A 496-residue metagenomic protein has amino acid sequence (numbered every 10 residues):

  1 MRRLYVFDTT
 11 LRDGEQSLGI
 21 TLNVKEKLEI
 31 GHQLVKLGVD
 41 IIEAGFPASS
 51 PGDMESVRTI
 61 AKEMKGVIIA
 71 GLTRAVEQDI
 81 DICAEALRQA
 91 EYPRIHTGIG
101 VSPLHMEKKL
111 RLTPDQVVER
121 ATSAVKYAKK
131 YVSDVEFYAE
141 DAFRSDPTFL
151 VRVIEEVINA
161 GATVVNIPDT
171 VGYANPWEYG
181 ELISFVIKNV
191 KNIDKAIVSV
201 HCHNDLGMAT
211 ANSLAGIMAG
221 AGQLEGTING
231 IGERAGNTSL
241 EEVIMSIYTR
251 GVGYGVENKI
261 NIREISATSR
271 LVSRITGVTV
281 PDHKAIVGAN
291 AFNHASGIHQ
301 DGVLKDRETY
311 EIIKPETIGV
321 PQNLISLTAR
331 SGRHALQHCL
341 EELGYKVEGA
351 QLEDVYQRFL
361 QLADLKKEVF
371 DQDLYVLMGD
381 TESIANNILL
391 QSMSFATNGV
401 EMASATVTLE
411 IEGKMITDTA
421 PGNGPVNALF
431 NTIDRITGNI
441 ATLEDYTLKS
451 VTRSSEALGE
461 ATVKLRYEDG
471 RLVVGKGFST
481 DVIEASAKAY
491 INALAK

Functional and structural regions predicted by a protein language model:
R3-L4, T10, M245, V252-T419 (+1 more regions): A mid-to-C-terminal "edge-of-domain" accessory segment
L4-V6, S17-I41, M54-E63, E77-V198 (+1 more regions): Alpha/beta enzyme core
D13, S17-L18, F46-P51, S102-L104 (+5 more regions): Short, small-residue-enriched loops and turns at beta-alpha junctions that line or gate enzyme active sites
G66, D169-T170, E225-E233, M245-N258 (+3 more regions): Short beta-alpha connecting loops at secondary-structure transitions that line or flank enzyme active sites
A174, E181-K305: Catalytic alpha/beta core domains of metabolic enzymes, predominantly
A405-L409, V451-V474: Positively charged, aromatic-enriched nucleic acid-contacting surfaces
P421-P425, I433, T462-L472, A487-A489: Terminal-proximal interaction/regulatory segments of ATP-powered molecular machines
L472-V474, F478-K496: Mixed-charge, glycine-accented linear interaction segment located at domain edges/termini
